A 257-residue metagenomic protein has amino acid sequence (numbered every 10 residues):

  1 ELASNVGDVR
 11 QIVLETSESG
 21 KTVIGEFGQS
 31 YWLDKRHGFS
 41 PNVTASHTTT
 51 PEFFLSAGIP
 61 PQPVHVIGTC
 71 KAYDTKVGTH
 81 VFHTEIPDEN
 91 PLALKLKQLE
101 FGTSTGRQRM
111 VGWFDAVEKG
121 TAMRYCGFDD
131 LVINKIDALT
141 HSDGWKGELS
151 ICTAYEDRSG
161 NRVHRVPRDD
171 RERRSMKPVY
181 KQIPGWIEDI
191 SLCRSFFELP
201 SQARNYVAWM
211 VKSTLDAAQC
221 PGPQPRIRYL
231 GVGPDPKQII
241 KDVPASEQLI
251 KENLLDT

Functional and structural regions predicted by a protein language model:
E1-T257: Non-transmembrane, aqueous-exposed alpha-helical and coiled segments at domain scale
